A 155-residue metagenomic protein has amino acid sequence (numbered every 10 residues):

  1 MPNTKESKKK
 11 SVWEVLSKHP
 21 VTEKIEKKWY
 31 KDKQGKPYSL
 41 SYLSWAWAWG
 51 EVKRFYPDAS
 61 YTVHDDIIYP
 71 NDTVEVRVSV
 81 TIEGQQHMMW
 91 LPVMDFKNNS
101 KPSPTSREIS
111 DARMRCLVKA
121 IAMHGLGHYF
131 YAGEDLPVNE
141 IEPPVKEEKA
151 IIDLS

Functional and structural regions predicted by a protein language model:
P2-S155: Polyanion-binding surfaces on beta-sheet-dominated domains and ring/shell assemblies
